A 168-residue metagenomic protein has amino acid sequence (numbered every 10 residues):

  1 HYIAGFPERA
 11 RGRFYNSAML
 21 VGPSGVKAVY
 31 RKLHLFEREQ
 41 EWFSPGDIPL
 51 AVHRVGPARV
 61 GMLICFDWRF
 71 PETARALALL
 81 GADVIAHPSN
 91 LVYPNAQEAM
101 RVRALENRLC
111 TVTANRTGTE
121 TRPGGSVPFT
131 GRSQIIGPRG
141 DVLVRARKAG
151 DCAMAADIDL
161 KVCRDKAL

Functional and structural regions predicted by a protein language model:
H1-I3, W68-A155: CN hydrolase (nitrilase-like) catalytic-core segments centered on the catalytic cysteine and neighboring Lys/Glu
P7-A10, G118: Glycine-rich, aromatic-flanked loop segments that form ligand/cofactor-binding clefts across common enzyme folds
R9-L80, S89, N95-E98, V102: Active-site catalytic loop in hydrolytic enzyme cores
L20, H53, I135-I136, A156-I158: Short beta-strand element of the conserved SAM-dependent methyltransferase core
G25-A28, D141-L143, C163-D165: Short helix-loop capping/hinge motifs at secondary-structure junctions, enriched in acidic/polar residues
K32-P45, G150-A167: A short, polar/charged loop-to-alpha-helix boundary motif
A51-H53, C110, E120, K166-A167: Short, intrinsically disordered/low-complexity patches at protein termini and at juxtamembrane boundaries
